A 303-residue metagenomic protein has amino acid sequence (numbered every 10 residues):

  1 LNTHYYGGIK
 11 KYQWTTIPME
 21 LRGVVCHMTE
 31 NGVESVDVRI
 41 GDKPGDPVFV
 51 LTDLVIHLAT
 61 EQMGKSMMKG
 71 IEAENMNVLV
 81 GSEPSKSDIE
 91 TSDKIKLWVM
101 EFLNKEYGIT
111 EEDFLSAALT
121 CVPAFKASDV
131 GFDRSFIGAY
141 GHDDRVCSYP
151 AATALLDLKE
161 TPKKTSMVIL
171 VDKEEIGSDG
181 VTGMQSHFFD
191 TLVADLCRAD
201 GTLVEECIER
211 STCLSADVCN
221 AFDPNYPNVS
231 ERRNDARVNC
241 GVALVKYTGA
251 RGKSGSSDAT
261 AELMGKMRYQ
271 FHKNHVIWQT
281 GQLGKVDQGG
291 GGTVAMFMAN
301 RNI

Functional and structural regions predicted by a protein language model:
L1-I303: N-terminal hydrophobic/helix-forming segments and targeting peptides
